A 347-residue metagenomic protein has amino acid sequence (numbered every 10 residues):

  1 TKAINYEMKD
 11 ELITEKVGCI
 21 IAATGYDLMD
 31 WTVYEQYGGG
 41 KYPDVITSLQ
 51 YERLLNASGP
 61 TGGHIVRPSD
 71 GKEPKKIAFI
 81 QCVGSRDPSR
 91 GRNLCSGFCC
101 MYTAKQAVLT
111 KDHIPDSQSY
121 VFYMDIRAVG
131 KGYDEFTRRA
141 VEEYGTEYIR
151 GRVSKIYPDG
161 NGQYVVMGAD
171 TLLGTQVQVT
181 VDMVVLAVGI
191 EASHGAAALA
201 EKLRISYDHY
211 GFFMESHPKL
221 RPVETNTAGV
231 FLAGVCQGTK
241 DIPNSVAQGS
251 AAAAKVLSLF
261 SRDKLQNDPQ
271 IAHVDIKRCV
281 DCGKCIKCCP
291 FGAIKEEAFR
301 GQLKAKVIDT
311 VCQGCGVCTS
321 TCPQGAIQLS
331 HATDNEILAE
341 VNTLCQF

Functional and structural regions predicted by a protein language model:
T1-F347: Residues forming the flavin
